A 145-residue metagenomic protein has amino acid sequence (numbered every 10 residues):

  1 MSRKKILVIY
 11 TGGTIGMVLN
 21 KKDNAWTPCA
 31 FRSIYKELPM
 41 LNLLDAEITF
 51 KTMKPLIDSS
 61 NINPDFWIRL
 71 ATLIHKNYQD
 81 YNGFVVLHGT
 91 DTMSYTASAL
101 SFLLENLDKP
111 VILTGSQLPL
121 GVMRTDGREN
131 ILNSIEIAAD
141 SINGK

Functional and structural regions predicted by a protein language model:
M1-K145: Active-site histidine-anchored catalytic micro-motif
